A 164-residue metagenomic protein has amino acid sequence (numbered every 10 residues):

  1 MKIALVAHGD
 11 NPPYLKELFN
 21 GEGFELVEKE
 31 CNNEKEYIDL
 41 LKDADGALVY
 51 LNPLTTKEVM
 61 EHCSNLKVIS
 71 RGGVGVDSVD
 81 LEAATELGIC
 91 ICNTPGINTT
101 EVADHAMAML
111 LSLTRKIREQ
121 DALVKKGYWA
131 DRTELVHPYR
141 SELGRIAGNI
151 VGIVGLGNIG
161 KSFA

Functional and structural regions predicted by a protein language model:
M1-A44: N-terminal glycine-/charge-rich "phosphate-binding" loop or analogous flexible N-terminal tail
L5, V151-I153: Hydrophobic Val/Ile/Leu positions in short beta-strands of Rossmann-like dinucleotide-binding domains
K29-E30, G72-G73, G88-T100: Short beta->alpha connector loops at strand-helix junctions that form conserved, small/polar/Pro-enriched
L40-K42, M60-C63, I146: A short, aliphatic-rich alpha-helical micro-motif
D77-I89: Rossmann-fold NAD(P)-binding glycine/threonine-rich loop
L87, P95-I150: Phosphate-binding beta-alpha-beta segment of Rossmann-like dinucleotide-binding domains, i.e., the NAD(P)
I159: Hydrophobic/small residue at the entry helix of a nucleotide-binding pocket
